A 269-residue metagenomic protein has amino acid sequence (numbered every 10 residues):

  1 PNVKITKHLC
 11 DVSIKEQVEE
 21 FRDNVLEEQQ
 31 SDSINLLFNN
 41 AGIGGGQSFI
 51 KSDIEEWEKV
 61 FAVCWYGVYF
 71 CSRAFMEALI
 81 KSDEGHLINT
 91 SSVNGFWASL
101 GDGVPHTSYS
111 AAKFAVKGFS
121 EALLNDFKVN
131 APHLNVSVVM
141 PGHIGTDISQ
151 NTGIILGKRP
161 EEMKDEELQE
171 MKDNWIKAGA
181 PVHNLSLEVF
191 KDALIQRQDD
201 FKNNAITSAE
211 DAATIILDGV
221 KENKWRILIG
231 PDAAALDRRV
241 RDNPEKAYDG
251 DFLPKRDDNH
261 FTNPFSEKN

Functional and structural regions predicted by a protein language model:
L9-E20, I54: The beta1-alpha1 cofactor-binding region of Rossmann-like NAD(H)/NADP(H)-dependent oxidoreductases
N40-G45: Conserved NAD(P)H cofactor-binding loop of Rossmann-fold oxidoreductase domains
S48-F49, E56-E58: Substrate-binding pocket helix/loop in short-chain dehydrogenase/reductase
S72-R73: A short, exposed helix-loop element centered on a Lys and neighboring polar residues
S92: Residue(s) in the substrate-gating loop at a strand-loop-helix junction that position the organic substrate next
A98, G103-A115, F119: The catalytic Tyr-X3-Lys active-site helix of short-chain dehydrogenase/reductase
V129-I227: SDR active-site lid
